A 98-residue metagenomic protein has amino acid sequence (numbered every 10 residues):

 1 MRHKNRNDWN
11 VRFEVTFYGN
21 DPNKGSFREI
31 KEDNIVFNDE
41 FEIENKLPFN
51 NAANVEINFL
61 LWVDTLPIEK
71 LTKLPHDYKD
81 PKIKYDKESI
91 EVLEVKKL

Functional and structural regions predicted by a protein language model:
M1-H3: Short N-terminal "domain-start" leader segments that mark the transition from disordered tails or signal peptides into
N5-R28, D33-N34: N-terminal acidic leader/helix
N38-L98: Acidic, low-complexity intrinsically disordered segments
